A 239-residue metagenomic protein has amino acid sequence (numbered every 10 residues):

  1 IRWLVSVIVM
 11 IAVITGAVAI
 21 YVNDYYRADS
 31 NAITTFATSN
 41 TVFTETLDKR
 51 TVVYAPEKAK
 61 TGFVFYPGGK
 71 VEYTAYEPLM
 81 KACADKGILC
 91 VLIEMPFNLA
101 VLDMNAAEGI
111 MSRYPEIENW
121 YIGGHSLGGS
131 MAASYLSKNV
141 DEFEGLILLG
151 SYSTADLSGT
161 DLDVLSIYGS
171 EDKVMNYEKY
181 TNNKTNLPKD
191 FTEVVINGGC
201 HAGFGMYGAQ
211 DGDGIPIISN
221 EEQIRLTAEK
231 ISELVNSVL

Functional and structural regions predicted by a protein language model:
R2-I20: Hydrophobic membrane-insertion alpha-helices, especially the h-region of bacterial N-terminal signal peptides
K60-G68: Short beta-strand element of the alpha/beta-hydrolase
L79, M175-T185: Short alpha-helix in the alpha/beta-hydrolase fold that links the catalytic acid
M80-A100: Conserved alpha/beta-hydrolase
G123-A132: Gly/Ala-rich beta-loop-alpha elbow adjacent to hydrolase catalytic centers
T160, S166-Y168, D172: Short beta-strand/loop motif that positions the catalytic acidic residue of the alpha/beta-hydrolase fold
N183-L239: C-terminal catalytic-base region of ester-bond hydrolases, centering on the histidine of the charge-relay
